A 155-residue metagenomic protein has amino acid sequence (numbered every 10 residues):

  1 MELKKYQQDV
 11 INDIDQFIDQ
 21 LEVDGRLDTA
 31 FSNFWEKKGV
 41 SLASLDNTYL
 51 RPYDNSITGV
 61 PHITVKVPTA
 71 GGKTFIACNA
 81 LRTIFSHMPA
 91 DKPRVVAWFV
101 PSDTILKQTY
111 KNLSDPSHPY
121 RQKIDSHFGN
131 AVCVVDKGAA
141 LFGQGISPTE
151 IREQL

Functional and structural regions predicted by a protein language model:
M1-L155: RecA-like P-loop NTPase motor core of helicase/translocase proteins
